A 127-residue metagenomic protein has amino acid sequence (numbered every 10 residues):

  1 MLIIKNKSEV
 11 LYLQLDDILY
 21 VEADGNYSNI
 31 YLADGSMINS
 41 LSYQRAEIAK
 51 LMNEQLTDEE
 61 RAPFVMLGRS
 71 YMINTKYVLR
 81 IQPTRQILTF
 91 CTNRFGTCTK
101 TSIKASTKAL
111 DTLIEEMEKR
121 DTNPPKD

Functional and structural regions predicted by a protein language model:
M1-D127: Basic, polyanion-interacting recognition surfaces, primarily in bacterial LytTR/OmpR-type DNA-binding effector domains
